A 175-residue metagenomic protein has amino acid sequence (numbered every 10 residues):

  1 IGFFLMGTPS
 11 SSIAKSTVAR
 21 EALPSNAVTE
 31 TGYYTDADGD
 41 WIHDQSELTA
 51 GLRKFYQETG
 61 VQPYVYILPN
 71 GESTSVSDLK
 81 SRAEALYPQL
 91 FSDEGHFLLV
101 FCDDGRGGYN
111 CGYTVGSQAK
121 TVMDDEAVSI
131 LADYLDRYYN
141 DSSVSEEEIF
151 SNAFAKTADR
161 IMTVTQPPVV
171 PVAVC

Functional and structural regions predicted by a protein language model:
I1-H96, D103-C175: A structural boundary signal for the start of the first folded domain, especially the loop/turn and N-capping region
